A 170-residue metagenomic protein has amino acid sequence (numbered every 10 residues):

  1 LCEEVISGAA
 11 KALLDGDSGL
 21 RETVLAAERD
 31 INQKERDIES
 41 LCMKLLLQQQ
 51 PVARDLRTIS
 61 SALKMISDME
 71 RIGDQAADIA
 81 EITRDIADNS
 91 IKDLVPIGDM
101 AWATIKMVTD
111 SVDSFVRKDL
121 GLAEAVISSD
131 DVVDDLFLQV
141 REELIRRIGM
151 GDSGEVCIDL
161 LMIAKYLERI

Functional and structural regions predicted by a protein language model:
L1-I170: Cytosolic, long alpha-helical scaffolding segments
